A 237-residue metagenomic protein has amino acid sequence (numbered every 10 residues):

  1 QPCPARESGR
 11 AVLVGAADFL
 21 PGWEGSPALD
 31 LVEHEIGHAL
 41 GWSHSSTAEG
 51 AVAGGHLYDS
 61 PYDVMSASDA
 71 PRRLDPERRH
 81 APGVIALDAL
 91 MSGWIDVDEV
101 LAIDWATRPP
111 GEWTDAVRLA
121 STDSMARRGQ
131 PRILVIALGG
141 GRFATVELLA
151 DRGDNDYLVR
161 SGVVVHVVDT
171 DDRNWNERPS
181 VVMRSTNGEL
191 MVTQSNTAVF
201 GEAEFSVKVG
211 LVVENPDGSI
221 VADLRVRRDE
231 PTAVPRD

Functional and structural regions predicted by a protein language model:
Q1-F143, E147-D154: Extracellular hydrolytic enzyme modules, especially secreted metalloproteases of the metzincin/thermolysin-like class
S8-A11, G15-G22, I103, R108-D237: Non-catalytic C-terminal accessory/binding modules of secreted extracellular proteins
